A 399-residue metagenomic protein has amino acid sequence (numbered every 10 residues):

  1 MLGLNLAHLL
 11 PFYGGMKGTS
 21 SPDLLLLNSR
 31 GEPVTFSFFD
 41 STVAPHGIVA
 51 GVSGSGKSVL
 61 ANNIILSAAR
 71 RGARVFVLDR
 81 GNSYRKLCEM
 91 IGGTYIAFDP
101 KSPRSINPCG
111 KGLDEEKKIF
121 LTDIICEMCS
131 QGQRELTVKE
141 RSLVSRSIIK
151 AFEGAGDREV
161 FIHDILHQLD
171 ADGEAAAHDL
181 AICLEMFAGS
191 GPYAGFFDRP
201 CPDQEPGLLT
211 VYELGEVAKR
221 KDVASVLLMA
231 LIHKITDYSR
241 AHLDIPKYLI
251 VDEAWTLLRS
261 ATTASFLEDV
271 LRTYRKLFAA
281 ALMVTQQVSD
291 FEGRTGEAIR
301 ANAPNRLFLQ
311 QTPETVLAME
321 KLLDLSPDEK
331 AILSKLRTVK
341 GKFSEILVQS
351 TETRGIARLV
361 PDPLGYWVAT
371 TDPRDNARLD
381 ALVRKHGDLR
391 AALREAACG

Functional and structural regions predicted by a protein language model:
M1-V34, D40, R85-I96, P100-A279 (+3 more regions): P-loop NTPase motor domains
V34-S37, A44-P45, S58, K86 (+3 more regions): Short helix/loop capping segments that flank catalytic or ligand/cofactor-binding pockets
F38, G47, K117-L166, R294-G399: P-loop NTPase motor core of the ASCE superfamily
G47-I48, F76: Short hydrophobic/aromatic beta-strand immediately N-terminal to the Walker A/P-loop
G51: The Walker A (P-loop) glycine that initiates the GxxxxGKT/S ATP-binding motif of P-loop NTPases
S55-N107: Walker A/P-loop NTP-binding active-site region of P-loop NTPases, recognizing the glycine-rich GxxxxGKT/S
G72-A73, G92-G93, G207, L277-A279 (+2 more regions): Short glycine-/polar-rich loops that comprise or flank the Walker A/P-loop and associated switch/sensor motifs
G81, M283-V288, Q310-P313: A short beta-strand-to-loop transition that corresponds to the Sensor-1 phosphate-sensing loop of AAA+ P-loop ATPases
